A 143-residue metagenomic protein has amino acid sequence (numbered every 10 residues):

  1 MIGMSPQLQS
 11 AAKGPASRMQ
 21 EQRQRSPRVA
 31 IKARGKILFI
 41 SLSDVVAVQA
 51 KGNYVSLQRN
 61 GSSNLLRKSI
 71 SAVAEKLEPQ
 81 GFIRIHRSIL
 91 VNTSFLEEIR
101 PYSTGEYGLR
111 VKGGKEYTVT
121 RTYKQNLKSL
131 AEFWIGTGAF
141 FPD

Functional and structural regions predicted by a protein language model:
I2-T118: Conserved binding/recognition cores within well-folded domains
V73, N126-L127: DNA major-groove recognition helices of helix-turn-helix
T93, L127-K128: Short hydrophobic alpha-helical segments that form membrane-spanning helices or hydrophobic packing faces of helical
V119, Q125-N126: C-terminal structural segments of small proteins and small subunits
S129-D143: Short, charged, intrinsically disordered terminal tails
